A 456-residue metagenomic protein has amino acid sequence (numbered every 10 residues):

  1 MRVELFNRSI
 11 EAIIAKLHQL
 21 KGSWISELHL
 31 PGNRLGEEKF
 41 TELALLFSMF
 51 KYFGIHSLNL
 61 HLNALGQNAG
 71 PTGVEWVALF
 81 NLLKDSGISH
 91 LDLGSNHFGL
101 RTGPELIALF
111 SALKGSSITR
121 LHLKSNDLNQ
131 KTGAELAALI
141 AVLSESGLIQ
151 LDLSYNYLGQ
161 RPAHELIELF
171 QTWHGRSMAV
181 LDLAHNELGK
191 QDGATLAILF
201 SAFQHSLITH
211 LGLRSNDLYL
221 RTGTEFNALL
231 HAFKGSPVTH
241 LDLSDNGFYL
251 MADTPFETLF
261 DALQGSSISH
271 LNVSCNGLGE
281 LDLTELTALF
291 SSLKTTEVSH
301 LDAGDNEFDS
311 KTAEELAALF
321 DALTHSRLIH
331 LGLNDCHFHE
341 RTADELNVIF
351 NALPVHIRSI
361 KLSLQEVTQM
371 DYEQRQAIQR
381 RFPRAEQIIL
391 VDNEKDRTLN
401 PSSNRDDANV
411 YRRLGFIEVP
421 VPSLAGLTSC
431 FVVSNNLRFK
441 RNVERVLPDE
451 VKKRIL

Functional and structural regions predicted by a protein language model:
M1-I10, K21-T41, F53-T72, G99 (+1 more regions): LRR N-terminal entry segment and analogous cap-like coil->beta motifs
M1-W24, H29, A425, F431-K440 (+1 more regions): The feature captures the LRR N-terminal capping module
V3, L28-L30, H56-L60, L91-L93 (+10 more regions): Conserved hydrophobic beta-strand positions in leucine-rich repeat
R8, N33, N63-N68, N96-F98 (+11 more regions): Conserved "Asn-ladder"/turn position within leucine-rich repeats
S9-H18, E37-S48, A69-N81, R101-S111 (+9 more regions): Leucine-rich repeat
L20-S23, F50-F53, W76, L83-I88 (+13 more regions): Structural signal for repeat-unit boundaries in curved repeat scaffolds
D92, H122-L123, I149-G159, A179-G189 (+6 more regions): Core solenoid repeat modules with strong leucine/isoleucine-rich periodicity, prominently canonical LRR arrays but also
S363-D371, R375-L456: Cullin-RING E3 adaptor/co-adaptor recruitment helices
